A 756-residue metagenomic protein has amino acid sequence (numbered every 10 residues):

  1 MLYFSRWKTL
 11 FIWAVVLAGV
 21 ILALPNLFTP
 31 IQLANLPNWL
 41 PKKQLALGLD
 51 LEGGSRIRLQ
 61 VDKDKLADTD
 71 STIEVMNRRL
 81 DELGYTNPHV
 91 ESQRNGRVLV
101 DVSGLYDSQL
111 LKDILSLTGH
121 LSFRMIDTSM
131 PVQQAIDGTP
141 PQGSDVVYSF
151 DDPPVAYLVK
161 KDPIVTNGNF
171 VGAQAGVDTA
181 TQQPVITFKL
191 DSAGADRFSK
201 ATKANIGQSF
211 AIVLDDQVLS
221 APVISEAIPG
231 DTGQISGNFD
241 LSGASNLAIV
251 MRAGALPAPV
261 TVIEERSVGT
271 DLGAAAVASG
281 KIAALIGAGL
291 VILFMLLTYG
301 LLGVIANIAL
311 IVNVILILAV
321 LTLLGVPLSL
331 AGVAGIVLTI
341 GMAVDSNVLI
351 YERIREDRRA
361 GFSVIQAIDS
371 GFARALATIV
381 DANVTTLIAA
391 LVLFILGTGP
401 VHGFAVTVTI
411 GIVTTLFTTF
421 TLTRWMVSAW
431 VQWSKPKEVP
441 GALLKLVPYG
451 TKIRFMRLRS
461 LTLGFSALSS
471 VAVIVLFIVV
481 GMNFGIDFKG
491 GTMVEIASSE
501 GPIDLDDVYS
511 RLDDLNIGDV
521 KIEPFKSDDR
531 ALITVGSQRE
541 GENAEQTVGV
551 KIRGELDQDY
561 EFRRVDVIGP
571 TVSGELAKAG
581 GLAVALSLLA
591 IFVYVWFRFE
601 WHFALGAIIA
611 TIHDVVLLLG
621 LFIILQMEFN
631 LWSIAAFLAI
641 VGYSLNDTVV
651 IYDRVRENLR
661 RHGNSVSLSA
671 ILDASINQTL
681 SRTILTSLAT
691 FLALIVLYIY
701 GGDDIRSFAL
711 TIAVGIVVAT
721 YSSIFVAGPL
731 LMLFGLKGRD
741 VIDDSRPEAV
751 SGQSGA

Functional and structural regions predicted by a protein language model:
M1-V15, L27-P41, A67-T69, T421-V473 (+2 more regions): Interfacial helix-loop-helix hairpins and adjacent transmembrane helices of multi-pass alpha-helical membrane proteins
L2-R6, T187, D191-I206, F210-A211 (+5 more regions): Interfacial segments of transmembrane alpha-helices in multi-pass membrane proteins
I12-G19, G303-G325, I336-A343, P400 (+4 more regions): Small-residue-enriched core segments of transmembrane alpha-helices in multipass membrane transport and channel
L24-N26, L59-I224, Y594: Non-transmembrane, solvent-exposed regions of membrane trafficking/translocation machinery
V159-V268, A276, G280, L505-R563 (+1 more regions): Extracytoplasmic
D271-V291, L310, M342, A360-T398 (+8 more regions): Pore- and gate-forming transmembrane helices of large, multi-pass membrane proteins
L290-Y299, L316-V326, V380-L422, Y594-F597 (+1 more regions): Hydrophobic, glycine/alanine-rich multi-pass transmembrane helices and their short helix-loop junctions in large
G341-T385, S428-V439, M627-T686, L733-S745: Cytosolic juxtamembrane regions of multi-pass inner-membrane proteins
